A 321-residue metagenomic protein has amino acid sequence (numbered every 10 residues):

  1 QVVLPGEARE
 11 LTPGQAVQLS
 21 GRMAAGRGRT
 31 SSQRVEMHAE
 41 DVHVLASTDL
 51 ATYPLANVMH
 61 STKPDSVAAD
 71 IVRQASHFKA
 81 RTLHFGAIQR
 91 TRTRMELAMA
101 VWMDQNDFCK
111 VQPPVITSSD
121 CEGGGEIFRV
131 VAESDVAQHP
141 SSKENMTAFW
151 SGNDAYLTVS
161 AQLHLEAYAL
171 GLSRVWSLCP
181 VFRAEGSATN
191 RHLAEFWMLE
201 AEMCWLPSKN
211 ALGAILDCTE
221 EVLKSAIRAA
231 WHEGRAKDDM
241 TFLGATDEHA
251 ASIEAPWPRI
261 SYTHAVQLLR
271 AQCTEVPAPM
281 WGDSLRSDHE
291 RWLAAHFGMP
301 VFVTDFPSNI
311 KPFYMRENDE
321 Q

Functional and structural regions predicted by a protein language model:
Q1-E200, C204: Class II aminoacyl-tRNA synthetase-like tRNA-binding/catalytic domains
Q89, W150, A155-T158, Y168 (+4 more regions): Hydrophobic alpha-helical scaffolding
V115, D120-M146, C218-Q321: Metal-assisted phosphate- and nucleotidyl-transfer catalytic regions
Y168-L170, A188-R191, K209-A214, F313-R316: Short conserved micro-motifs at the rims of enzyme active sites and ligand-binding pockets
G171-L172, W176, P207-H232: His/Asp/Glu-rich mid-to-C-terminal helical/loop segments that flank catalytic regions of hydrolases
